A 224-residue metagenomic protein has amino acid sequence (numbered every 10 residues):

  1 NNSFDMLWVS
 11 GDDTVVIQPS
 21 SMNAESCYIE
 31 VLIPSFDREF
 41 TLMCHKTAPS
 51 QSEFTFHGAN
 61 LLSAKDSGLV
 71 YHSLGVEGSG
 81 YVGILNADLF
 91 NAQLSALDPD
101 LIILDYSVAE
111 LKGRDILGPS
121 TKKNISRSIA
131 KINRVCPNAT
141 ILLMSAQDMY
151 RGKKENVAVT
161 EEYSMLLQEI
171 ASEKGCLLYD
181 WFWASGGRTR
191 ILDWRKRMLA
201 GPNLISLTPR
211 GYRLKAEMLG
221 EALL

Functional and structural regions predicted by a protein language model:
N1-K123: Conserved SGNH/GDSL esterase-like catalytic core that processes O-acyl groups on lipids and polysaccharides
L69, A139-I141: Residue-level recognition of the N-termini of beta-strands and the immediately preceding loop/turn
G80-V82, A96, L142, G187 (+1 more regions): A generic structural micro-environment signature that highlights single residues at secondary-structure boundaries
A87, D148-L224: Catalytic His-Asp segment of secreted/periplasmic serine-dependent ester chemistry enzymes
L89, N124-S128, M218: Well-ordered alpha-helical segments embedded in enzymatic catalytic cores
A92-Q93, K131-I132, A222: A generic secondary-structure signal
D98-L111, P119-R127, K131, V135 (+1 more regions): Conserved N-terminal glycine/acidic-rich loop preference
